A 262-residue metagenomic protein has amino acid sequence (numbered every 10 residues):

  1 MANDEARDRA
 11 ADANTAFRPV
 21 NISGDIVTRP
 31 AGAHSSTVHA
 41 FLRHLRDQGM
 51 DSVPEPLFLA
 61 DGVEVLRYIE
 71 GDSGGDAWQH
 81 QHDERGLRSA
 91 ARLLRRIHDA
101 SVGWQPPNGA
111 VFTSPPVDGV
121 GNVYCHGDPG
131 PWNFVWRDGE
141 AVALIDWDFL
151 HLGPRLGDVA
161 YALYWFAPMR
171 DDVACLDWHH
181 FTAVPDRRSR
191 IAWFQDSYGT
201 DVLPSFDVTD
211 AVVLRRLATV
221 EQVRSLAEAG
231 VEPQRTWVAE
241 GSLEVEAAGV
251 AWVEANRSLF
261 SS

Functional and structural regions predicted by a protein language model:
M1-F17, E254-S262: Actinobacteria-biased recognition of intrinsically disordered, low-complexity terminal regions
D8-H126, W136-E140: ATP-binding pocket architecture of kinase catalytic cores
T37, G86-S89, D186, R190 (+1 more regions): Soluble or luminal CAZymes and related metallo-dependent hydrolases
S114, D118, V123, G130-M169: Catalytic activation segment of kinase domains across protein kinase-like and atypical kinase folds
V159-G199, R216-A229: Active-site activation/catalytic loop segments of kinase-like enzymes and analogous catalytic loops in related
G199-A211: Short, surface-exposed acidic
T219-S262: ATP/Mg2+ or Mg2+-diphosphate-binding catalytic cores that bind nucleotide phosphates or diphosphates via glycine-rich
